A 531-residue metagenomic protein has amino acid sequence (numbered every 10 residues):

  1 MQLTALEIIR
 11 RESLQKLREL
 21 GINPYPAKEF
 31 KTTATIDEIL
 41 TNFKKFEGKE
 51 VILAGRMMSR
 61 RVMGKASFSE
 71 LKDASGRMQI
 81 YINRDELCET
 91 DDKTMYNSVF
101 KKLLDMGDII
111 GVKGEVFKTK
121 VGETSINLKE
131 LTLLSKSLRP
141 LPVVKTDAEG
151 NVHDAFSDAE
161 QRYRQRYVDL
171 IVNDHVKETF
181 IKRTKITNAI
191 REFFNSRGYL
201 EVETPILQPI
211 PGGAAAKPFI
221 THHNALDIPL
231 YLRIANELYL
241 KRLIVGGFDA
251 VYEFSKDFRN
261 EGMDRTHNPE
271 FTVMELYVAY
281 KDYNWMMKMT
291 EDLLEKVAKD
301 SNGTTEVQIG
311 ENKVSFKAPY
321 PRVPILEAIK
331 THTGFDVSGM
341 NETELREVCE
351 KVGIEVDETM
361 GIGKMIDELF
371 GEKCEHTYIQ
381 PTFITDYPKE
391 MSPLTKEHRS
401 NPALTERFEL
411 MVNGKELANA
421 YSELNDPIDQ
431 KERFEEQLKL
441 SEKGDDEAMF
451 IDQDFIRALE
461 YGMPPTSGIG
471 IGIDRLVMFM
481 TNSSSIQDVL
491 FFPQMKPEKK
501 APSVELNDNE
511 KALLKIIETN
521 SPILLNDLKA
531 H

Functional and structural regions predicted by a protein language model:
M1-S503, L524-L525, K529-H531: Class II aminoacyl-tRNA synthetase catalytic cores and aaRS-like
I9, D508-A512, I523: Alpha-helix N-cap/N′ positions at the starts of helices
K499-L513: Short alpha-helical segments that sit at the start of domains
E518-L524: Short capping segments at the starts of secondary-structure elements
